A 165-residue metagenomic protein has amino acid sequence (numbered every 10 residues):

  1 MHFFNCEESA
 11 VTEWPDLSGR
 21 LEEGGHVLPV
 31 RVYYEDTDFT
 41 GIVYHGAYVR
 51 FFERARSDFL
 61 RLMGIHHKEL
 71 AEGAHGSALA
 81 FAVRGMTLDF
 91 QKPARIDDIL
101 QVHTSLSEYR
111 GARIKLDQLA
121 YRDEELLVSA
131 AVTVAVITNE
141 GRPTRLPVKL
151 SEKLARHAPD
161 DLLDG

Functional and structural regions predicted by a protein language model:
H2-Q101, S107-G165: Terminal targeting signals and extreme-terminal segments of soluble enzymes
